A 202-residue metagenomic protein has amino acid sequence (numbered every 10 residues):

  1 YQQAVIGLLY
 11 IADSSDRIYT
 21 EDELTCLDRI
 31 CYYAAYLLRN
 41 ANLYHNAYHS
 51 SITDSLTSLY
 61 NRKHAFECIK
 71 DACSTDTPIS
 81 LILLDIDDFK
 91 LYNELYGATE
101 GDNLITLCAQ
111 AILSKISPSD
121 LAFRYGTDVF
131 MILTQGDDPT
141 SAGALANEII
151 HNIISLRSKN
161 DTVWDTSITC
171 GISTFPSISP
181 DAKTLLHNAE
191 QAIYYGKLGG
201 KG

Functional and structural regions predicted by a protein language model:
Y1-D13: Sensory-domain boundary capping and coupling elements
I18-R39: Amphipathic alpha-helical "output/dimerization" segments
L43-Y60, C68, L91: Amphipathic HAMP/coiled-coil signal-transducing linker helices that couple sensory inputs to cytosolic output domains
N61-S80, D87-S117, F123-I132, P139-N147 (+2 more regions): Conserved long alpha-helical elements within nucleotide-processing catalytic cores of c-di-GMP signaling and class III
L81, F130, I168-I172: A structural signal for short, well-ordered beta-strand segments
E94, L133-D137, I154, F175-P176: Residue-level recognition of strand-loop junctions within catalytic nucleotide-signaling folds
A122, T169-G199: Cyclic nucleotide signaling catalytic output domains
R124, H151-T169, K197: Catalytic core regions of nucleotide second-messenger enzymes
